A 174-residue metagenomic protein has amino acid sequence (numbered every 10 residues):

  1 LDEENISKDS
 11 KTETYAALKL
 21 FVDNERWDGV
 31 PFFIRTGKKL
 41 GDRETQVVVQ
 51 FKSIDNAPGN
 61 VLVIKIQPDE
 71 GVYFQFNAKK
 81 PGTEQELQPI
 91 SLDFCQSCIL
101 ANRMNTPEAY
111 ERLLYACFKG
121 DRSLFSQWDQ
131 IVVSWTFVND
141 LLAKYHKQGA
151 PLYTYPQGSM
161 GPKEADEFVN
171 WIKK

Functional and structural regions predicted by a protein language model:
L1-K174: Secretory/organelle targeting and membrane-embedding segments
